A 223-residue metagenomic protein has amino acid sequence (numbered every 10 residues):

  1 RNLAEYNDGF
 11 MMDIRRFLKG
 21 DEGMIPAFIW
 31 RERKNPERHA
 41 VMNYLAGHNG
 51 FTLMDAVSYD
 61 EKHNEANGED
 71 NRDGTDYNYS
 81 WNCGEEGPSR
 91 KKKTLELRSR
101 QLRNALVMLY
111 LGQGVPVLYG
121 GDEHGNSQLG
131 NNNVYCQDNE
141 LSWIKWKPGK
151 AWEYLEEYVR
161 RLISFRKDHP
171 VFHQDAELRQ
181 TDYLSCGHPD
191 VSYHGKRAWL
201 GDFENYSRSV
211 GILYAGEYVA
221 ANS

Functional and structural regions predicted by a protein language model:
R1-G120, H124-G125, N133-Q137, P170-E177 (+2 more regions): Conserved alpha/beta catalytic core and glycan-binding cleft of carbohydrate-active enzymes
R31, N82, I144-K147, E153 (+2 more regions): Short linear interaction motif-like sites in intrinsically disordered regions of transcription factors
A40, Y77, E140, Y158 (+1 more regions): Residues that flank catalytic or metal-binding motifs in active/ligand-binding sites
K92-L97, G149-K150, W199-G201: Short, contiguous acidic/charged loop-to-helix segments that flank catalytic cores in large enzymes
M108, W143, S209-L213: Conserved hydrophobic/aromatic beta-strand scaffold that supports enzyme active sites
Q128-R160: Extended hydrophobic/aromatic segments used for targeting, binding, or gating
P148-R179, G195: Aromatic- and carboxylate-lined catalytic core of secreted/periplasmic carbohydrate-active enzymes
V191-S223: Carbohydrate-binding surface patches
